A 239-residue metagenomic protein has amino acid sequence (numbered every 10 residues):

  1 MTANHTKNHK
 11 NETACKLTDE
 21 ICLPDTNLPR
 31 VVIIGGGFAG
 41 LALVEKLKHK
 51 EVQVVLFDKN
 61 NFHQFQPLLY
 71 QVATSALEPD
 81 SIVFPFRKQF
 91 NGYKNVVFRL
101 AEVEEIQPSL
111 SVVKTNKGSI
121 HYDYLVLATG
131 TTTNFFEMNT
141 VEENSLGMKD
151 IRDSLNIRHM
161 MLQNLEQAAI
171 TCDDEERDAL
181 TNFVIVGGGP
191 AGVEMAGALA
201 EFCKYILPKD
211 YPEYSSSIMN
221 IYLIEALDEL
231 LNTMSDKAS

Functional and structural regions predicted by a protein language model:
T2-L28, V96-V184, F202: FAD-binding core/adjacent interface of flavoenzyme oxidoreductases
H5, K10-V97, F183, P190-M234: Beta1-alpha1 glycine-rich phosphate/pyrophosphate-binding loop at the start of Rossmann-like nucleotide-binding domains
K237-S239: Acidic, glycine-rich loop-and-beta core segments that form the ion-binding/anion-interacting portion of active sites
